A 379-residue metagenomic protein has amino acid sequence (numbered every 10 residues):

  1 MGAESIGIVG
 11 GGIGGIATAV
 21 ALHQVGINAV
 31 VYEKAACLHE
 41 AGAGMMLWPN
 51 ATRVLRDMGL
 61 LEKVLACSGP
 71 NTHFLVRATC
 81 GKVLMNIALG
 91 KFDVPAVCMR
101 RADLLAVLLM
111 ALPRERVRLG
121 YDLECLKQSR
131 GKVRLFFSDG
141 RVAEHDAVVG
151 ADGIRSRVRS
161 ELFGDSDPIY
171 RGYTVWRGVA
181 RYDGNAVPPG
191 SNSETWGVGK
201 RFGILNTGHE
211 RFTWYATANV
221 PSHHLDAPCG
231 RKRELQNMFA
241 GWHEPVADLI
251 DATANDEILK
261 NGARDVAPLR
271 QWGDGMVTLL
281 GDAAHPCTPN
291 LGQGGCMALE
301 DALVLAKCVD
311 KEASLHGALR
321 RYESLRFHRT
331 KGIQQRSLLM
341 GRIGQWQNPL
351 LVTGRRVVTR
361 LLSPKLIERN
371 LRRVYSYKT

Functional and structural regions predicted by a protein language model:
M1-I6, H23, W48-R181, N219-Q236 (+1 more regions): Conserved N-terminal helical subregion
I8-A36, V149-G150, W176, L235 (+1 more regions): Conserved mid-domain beta->alpha element of the FAD-binding
C37-R53: Conserved N-terminal glycine-rich FAD pyrophosphate-binding loop of Rossmann-like flavoproteins
L38, K91-V97, G292-G295: Glycine-rich "substrate-gating" loop/helix at the edge of Rossmann-like oxidoreductase active sites
Q128-S129, L205-T207: Short beta-strand micro-motifs enriched in acidic
Y173-L205: Flavin-dependent oxidoreductases
A186-P189, V198-K200, T207-E210, T217-L291 (+1 more regions): FAD/FMN-dependent oxidoreductases across multiple families
Q335, L339-S376: Alpha-helical membrane-targeting segments
